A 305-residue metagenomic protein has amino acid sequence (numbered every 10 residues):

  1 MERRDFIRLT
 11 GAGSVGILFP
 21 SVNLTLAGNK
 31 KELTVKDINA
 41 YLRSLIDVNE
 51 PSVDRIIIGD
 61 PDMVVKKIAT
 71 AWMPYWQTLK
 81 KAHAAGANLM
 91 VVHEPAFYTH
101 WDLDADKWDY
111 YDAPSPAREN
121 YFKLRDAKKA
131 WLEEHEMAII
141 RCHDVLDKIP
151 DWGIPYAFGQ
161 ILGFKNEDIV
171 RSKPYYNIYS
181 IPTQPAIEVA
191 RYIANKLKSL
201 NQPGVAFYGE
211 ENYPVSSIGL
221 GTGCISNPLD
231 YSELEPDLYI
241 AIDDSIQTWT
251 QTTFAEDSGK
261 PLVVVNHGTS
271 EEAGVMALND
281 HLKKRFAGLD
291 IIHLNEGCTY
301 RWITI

Functional and structural regions predicted by a protein language model:
E2-I305: Hydrophobic structural segments
